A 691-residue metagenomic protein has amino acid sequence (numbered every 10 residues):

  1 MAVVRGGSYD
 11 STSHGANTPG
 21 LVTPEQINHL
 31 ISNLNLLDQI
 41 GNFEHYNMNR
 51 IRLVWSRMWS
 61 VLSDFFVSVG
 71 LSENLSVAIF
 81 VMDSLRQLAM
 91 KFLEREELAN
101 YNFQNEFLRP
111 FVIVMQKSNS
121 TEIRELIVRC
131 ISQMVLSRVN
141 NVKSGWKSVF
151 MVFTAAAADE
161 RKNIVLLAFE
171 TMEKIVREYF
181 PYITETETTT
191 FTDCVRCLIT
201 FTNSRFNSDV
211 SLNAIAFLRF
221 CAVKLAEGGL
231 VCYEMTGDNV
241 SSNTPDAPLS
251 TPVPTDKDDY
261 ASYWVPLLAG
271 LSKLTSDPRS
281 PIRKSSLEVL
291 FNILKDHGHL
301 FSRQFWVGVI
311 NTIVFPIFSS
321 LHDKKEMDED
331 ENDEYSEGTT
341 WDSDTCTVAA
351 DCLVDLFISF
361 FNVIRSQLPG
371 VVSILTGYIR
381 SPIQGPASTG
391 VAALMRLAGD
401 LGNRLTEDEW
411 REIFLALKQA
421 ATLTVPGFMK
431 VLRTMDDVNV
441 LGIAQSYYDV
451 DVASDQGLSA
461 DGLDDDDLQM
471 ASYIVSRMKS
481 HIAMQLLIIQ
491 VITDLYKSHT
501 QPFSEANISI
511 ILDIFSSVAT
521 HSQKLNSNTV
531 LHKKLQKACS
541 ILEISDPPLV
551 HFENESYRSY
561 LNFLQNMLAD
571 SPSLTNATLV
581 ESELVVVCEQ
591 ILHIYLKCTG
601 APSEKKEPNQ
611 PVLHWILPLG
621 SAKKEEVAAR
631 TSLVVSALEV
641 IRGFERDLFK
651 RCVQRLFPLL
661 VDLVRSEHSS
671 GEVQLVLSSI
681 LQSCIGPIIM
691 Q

Functional and structural regions predicted by a protein language model:
M1-Q691: Intrinsic disorder/low-complexity flexible regions in very large eukaryotic scaffold/regulatory proteins, enriched
